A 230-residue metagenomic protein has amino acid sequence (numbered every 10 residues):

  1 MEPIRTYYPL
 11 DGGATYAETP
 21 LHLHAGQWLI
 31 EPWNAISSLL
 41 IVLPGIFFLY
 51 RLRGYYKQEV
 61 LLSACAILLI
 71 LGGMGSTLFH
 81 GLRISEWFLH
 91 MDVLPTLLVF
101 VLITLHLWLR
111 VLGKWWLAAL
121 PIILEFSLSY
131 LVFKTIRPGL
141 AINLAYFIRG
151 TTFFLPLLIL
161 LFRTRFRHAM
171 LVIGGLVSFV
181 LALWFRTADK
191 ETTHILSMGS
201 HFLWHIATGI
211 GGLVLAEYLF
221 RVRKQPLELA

Functional and structural regions predicted by a protein language model:
M1-A230: Multi-pass alpha-helical transmembrane bundles in non-GPCR membrane proteins that perform intramembrane catalysis
